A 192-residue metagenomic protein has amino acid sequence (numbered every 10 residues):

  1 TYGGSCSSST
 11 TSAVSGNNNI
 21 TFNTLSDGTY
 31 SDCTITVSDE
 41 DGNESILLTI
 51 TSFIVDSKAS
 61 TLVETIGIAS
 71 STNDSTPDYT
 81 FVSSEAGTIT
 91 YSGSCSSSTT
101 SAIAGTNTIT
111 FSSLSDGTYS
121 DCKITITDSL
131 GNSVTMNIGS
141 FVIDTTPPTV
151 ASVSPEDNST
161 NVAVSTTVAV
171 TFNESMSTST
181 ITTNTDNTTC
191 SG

Functional and structural regions predicted by a protein language model:
T1-S8, D78-T80, S84-T99, T166-G192: Short, surface-exposed alpha-helix to beta-strand junction/turn motifs within ectodomains of secreted and cell-envelope
S9-G16, S97-A104: Short beta-strand segments within Ig-like beta-sandwich modules, predominantly Fibronectin type-III
G16-I20, G105-T110: Short strand-edge motifs at loop-to-beta-strand transitions and within beta-strands of extracellular beta-rich domains
T21-S31, T110-S120: Surface-exposed, short loops/turns at beta-strand junctions within beta-sandwich domains
T36-D39, I126-D128: Conserved structural position at the C-terminal beta-strand of extracellular beta-sandwich adhesion modules
D41-L47, S129-T135: Short, exposed coil/turn segments at beta-strand boundaries within extracellular/luminal domains
T49-S60, N137-A151: Flexible, low-complexity linkers/stalks enriched in Thr/Pro that connect modular domains
T61-D74, V150-N161: Short, solvent-exposed loop/edge segments of extracellular or virion-exposed proteins
